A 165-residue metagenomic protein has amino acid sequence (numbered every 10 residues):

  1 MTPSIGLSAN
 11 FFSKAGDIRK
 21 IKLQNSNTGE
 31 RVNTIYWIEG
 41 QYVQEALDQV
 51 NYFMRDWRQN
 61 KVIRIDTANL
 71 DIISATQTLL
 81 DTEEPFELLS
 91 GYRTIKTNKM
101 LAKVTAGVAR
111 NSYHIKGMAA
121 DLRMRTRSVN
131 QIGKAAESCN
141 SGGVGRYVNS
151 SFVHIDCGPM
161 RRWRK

Functional and structural regions predicted by a protein language model:
M1-F11: N-terminal export signals
N10-D56: Near-N-terminal "mature-domain entry" segment
R19-Q24, G107-K165: Catalytic cores and adjacent binding grooves of peptidoglycan-active enzymes
E39-L89: Active-site acidic/histidine clusters and adjacent loop/turn architecture that either coordinate catalytic ions
L70-Q77, N98, V129-G133: Extracytoplasmic/secreted envelope proteins and their assembly/folding machinery, especially bacterial periplasmic
E87-K99: Small-polar-interrupted transmembrane alpha-helices in polytopic inner-membrane proteins
K96-R110: Charged, often glycine-rich, active-site loop that binds/positions anionic groups
